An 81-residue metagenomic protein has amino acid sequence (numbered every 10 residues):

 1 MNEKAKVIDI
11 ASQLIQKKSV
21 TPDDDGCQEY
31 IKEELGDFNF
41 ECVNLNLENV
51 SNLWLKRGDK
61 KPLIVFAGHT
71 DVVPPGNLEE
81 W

Functional and structural regions predicted by a protein language model:
N2-W81: Acidic/His- and Gly-rich active-site-bordering loop/insert found across diverse amide/peptide-bond hydrolases
